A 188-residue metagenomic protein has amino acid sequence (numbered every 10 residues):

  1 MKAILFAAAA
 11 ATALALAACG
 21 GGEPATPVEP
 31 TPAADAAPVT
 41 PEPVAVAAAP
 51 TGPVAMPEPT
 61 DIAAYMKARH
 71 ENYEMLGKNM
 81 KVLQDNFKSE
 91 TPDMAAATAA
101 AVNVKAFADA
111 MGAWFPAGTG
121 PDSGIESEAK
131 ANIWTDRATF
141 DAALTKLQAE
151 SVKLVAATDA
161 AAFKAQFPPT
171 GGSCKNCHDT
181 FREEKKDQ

Functional and structural regions predicted by a protein language model:
M1-A8: Bacterial N-terminal signal peptides that target proteins for export
L5, E23-D35, A49, M66-M94 (+1 more regions): Sequence context surrounding c-type heme c attachment/ligation sites in exported
T12: Active-site-proximal loop/hinge segments that shape catalytic or ion-binding/gating pockets
A15-A18: C-terminal motif of bacterial Sec signal peptides marking the signal peptidase cleavage site
T26-T60: Post-signal peptide N-terminal segment of mature Sec-exported envelope proteins
